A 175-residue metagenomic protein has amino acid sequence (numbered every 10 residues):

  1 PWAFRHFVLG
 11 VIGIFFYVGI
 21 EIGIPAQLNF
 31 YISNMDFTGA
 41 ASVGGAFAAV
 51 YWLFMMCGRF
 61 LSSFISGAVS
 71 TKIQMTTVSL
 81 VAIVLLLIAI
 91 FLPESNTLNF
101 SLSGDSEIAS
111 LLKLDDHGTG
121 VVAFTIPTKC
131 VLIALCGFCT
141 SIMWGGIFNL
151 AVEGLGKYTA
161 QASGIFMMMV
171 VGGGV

Functional and structural regions predicted by a protein language model:
A3-A49, C57: Extracytoplasmic gate region of multi-pass secondary transporters
G19, G23, F138-G146, G173: Hydrophobic transmembrane alpha-helices of Major Facilitator Superfamily
L28, D116-T119, T140-G164: Intracellular juxtamembrane helix-capping segments at the cytosolic ends of symmetry-related transmembrane helices
G45-W52, I133, F166-M167: Short hydrophobic/aromatic, small-residue-rich stretches within specific transmembrane helices of secondary active
W52-F60, G173-V175: Residue-level signature of mid-helix packing/kink "hotspots" within the transmembrane helices of 12-pass Major
G58-T71, N96-L98: Helix-to-loop junctions at the C-terminal end of transmembrane segments in multipass secondary transporters
G67-V81: Cytoplasmic membrane-interface "Motif A"-like loop-to-helix N-cap segments of 12-TM Major Facilitator Superfamily
L80-V122: C-terminal ends and interior cores of transmembrane alpha-helices in multi-pass membrane transporters/permeases
